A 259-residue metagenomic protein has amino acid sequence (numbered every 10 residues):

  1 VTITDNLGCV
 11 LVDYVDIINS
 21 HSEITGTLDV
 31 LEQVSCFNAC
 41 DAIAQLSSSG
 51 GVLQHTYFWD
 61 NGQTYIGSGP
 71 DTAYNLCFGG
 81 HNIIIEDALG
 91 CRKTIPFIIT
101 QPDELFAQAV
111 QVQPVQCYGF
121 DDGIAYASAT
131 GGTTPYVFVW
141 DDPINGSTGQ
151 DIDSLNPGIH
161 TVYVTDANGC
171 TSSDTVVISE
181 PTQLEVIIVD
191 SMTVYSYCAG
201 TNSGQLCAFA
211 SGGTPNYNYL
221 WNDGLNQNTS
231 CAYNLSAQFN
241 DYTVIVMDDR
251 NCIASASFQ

Functional and structural regions predicted by a protein language model:
I3-D5, I85-D87, V164-D166, V246-D248: Conserved structural position at the C-terminal beta-strand of extracellular beta-sandwich adhesion modules
N6, Y14, V30, A42-A44 (+12 more regions): Coil residues (strongly favoring Ser/Thr
V10-I17, R92-T100, T171-S179, I253-Q259: Edge beta-strands of extracellular beta-sandwich domains
S22-V30, E104-Q111, Q183-S191: Proline-enriched interdomain boundary motifs that mark the N-terminal boundary and often initiate the first structured
S35-Q45, P114-Y126, Y195-C207: Short coil/turn motif common to extracellular beta-sandwich-like domains
S49-L53, T130-T134, S211-P215: Short glycine/proline-centered coil/turn motifs in the loop regions of extracellular beta-sandwich domains
G62-G69, D142-T148, N222-N228: Short beta-strand segments within Ig-like beta-sandwich modules, predominantly Fibronectin type-III
P70-G80, Q150-H160, S230-Y242: Solvent-exposed segments in extracellular or luminal domains encompassing
